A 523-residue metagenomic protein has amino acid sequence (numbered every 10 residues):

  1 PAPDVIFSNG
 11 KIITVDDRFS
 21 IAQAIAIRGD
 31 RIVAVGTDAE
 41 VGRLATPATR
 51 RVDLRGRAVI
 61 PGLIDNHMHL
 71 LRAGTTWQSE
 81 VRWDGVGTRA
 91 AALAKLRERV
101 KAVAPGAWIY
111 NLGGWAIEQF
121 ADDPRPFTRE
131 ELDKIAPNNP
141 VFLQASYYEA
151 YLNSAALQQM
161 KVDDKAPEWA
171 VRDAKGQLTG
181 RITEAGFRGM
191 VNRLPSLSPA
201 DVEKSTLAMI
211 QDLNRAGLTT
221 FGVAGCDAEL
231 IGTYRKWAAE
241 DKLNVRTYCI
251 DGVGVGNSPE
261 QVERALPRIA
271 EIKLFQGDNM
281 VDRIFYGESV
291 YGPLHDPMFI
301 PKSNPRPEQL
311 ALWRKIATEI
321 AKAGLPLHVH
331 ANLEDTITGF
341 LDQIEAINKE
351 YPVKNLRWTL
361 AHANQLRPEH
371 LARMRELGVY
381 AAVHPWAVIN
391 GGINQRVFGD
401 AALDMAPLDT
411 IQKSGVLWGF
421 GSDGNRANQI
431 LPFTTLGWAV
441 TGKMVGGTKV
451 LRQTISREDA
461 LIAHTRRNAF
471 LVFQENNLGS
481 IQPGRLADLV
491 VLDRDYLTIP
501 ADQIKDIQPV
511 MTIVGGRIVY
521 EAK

Functional and structural regions predicted by a protein language model:
P1-A2, A522-K523: Basic/polar N-terminal segments that are highly enriched at the extreme N-terminus, encompassing both cleavable
A2-S8, I13, D17-P267, D282-N332 (+5 more regions): Divalent metal-binding segments
V15, V35-D38, A363, T512 (+1 more regions): Residue-level recognition of beta-strand microenvironments
E98-K101, P137, Q211, R215 (+7 more regions): Generic secondary-structure signature for well-ordered alpha-helical cores
E271: Conserved N-terminal glycine/acidic-rich loop preference
L274-Q276: Accessory "access/gating" subregions that flank catalytic or transport cores
T318-H328, N332-W358, H362-A363, P368-A372 (+3 more regions): His/Asp/Glu-enriched, well-ordered alpha-helical/loop segment that forms or immediately abuts the divalent-metal
Y380: Ligand-binding beta-strand-loop-alpha-helix segment within the catalytic cores of soluble metabolic enzymes
